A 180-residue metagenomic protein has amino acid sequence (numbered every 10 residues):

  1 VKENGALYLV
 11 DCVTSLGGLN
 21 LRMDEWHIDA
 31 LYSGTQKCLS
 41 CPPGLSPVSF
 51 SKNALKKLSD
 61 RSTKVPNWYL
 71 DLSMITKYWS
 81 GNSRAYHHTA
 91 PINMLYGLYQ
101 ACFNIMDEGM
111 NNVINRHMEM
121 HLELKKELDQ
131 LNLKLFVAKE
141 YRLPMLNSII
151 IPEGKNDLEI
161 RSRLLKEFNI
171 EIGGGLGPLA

Functional and structural regions predicted by a protein language model:
V1-M23: Catalytic PLP-binding core of fold-type I/II PLP enzymes
E3-A6, W26-I28, P42-L45, F168: Short coil/turn connectors at secondary-structure junctions
Y8-C12, L31-G34, C41, I172-G174: General beta-strand structural signal in soluble alpha/beta enzymes
D24-E25, S49-F50, R163-E167: Short, solvent-exposed amphipathic alpha-helical segments in soluble enzyme and RNA/protein-processing domains
D24-Q36: Conserved active-site segment immediately N-terminal to the catalytic lysine that forms the internal aldimine
A30, L45-S49, L146-S148: Conserved hydrophobic/aromatic beta-strand scaffold that supports enzyme active sites
Q36-K125: Active-site C-terminal subdomain of aminotransferase-like
D129, L133-A180: Conserved C-terminal alpha-helix-loop-beta "cap" of PLP-dependent enzymes that closes/shapes the active-site mouth
